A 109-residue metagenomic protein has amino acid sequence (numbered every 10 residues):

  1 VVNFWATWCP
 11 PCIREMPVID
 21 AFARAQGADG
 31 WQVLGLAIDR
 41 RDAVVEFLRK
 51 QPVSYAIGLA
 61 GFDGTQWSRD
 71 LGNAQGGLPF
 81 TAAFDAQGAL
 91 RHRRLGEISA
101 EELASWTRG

Functional and structural regions predicted by a protein language model:
V1-V2, V33: Hydrophobic beta-strand anchors of alpha/beta hydrolase catalytic cores
F4, L36, F84: Catalytic metal- and UDP-sugar-binding loop of GT-A-like glycosyltransferases, i.e., residues flanking the conserved
F4-A21: Conserved redox-active cysteine motifs that mediate thiol-disulfide chemistry, especially di-cysteine Cys-X(1-2)-Cys
W5-W8, R40, G77: Short pre-active-site segment immediately N-terminal to redox-active cysteine/selenocysteine motifs in thiol-based
P10, D39-A43, I98-E101: Short alpha-helical
I19-F22, V44, S68, L103: Hydrophobic packing residues within well-ordered alpha-helices of enzyme cores
R24-D63: Conserved segment of the thioredoxin-like fold in thiol-based oxidoreductases
R49-Y55, L59-R108: Thiol/disulfide oxidoreductase modules built on the thioredoxin-like
